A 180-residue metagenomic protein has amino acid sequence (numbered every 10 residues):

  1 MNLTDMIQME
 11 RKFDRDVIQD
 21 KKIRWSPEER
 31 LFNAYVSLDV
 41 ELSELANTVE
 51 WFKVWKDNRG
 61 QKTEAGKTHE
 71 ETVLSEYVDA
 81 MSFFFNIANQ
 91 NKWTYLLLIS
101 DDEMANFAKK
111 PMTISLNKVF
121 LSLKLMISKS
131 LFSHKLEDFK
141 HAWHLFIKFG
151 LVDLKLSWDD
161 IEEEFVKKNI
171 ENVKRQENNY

Functional and structural regions predicted by a protein language model:
M1-Y180: Flexible "arm" and connector segments at domain edges
